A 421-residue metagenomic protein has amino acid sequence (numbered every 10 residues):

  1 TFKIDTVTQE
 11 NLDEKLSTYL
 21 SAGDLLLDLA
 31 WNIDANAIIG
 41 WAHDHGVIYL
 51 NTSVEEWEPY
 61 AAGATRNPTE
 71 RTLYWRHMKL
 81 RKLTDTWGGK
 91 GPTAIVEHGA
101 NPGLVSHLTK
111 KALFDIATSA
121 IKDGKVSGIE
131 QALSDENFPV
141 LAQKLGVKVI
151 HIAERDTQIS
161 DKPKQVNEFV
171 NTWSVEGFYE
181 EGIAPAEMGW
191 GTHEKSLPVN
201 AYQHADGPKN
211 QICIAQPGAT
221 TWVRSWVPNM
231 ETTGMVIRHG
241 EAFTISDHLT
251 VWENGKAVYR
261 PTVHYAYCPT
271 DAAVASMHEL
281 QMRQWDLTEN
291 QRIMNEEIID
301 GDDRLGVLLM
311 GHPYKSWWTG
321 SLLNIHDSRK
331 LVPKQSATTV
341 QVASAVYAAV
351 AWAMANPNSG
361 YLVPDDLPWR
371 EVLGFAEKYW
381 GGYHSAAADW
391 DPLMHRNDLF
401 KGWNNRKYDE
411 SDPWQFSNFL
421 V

Functional and structural regions predicted by a protein language model:
T6-L20: Conserved Rossmann-fold cofactor-binding substructure of NAD(P)-dependent oxidoreductases
V7-Q9, L27-A35: N-terminal glycine-rich "phosphate-gripper" loop used for MgATP/nucleotide binding and carboxylate activation
S21-A22, T109: Alpha-helix C-terminal capping/helix-to-coil transition sites in glycosyltransferase folds
A22-G23, P92: Local beta-strand N-terminus motif with an aromatic residue
D24-L27, L50-N51: N-terminal Rossmann-like NAD(P) cofactor-binding module of classical short-chain dehydrogenase/reductase
N36-V47, T52-K90: Rossmann-fold NAD(P)-binding glycine/threonine-rich loop
H98-H107: Domain-scale recognition of functional cores that engage charged ligands
D115-V421: C-terminal catalytic/substrate-binding lobe primarily of soluble NAD(P)-dependent oxidoreductases
